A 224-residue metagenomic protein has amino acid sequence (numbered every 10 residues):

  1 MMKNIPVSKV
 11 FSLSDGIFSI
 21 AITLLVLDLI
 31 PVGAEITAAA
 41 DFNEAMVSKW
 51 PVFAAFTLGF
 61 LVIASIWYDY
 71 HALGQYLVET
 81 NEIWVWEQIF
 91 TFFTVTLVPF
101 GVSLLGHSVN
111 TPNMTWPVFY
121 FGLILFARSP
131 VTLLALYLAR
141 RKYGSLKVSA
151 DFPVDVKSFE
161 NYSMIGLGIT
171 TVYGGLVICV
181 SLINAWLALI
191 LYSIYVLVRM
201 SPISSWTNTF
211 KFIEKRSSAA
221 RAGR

Functional and structural regions predicted by a protein language model:
M2-R224: Multi-pass alpha-helical transmembrane bundle typical of ion/small-solute transporters and intramembrane aspartyl
